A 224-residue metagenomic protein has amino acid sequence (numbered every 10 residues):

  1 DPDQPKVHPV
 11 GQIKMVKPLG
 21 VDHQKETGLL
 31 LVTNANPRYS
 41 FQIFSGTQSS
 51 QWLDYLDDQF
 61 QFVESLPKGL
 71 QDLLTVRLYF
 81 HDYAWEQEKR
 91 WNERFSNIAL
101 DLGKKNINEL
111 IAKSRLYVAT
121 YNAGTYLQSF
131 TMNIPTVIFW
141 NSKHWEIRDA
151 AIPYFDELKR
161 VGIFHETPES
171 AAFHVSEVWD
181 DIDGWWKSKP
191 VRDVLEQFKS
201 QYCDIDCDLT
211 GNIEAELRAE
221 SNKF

Functional and structural regions predicted by a protein language model:
P2-G11, N92-F95, Y121-C203: Catalytic binding pocket for nucleotide-activated donors in carbohydrate/polymer assembly enzymes
D3-R90: Conserved catalytic-core segment of nucleotide-activated headgroup transferases in glycan assembly
Q12-K14, D72-L127, T131-M132, S142-K143: Donor nucleotide-activated moiety binding/catalytic core segment of transferases that use nucleotide-activated donors
G20-L30, A112-T120, V178-I182: Short, surface-exposed amphipathic charged segments that create phosphate/polyanion-binding patches used for binding
E26-L31, Q71-V76, I98, L116 (+2 more regions): Hydrophobic beta-strand segments of well-ordered beta-sheets in folded domains
L30-T33, P67, V118, I138-F139 (+1 more regions): Hydrophobic transmembrane helix bundles of membrane-integrated enzymes that assemble and modify cell-envelope
Q51-Q59, S170, I205-L209: Soluble or luminal CAZymes and related metallo-dependent hydrolases
S200-F224: C-terminal alpha-helical cap of glycosyltransferases
